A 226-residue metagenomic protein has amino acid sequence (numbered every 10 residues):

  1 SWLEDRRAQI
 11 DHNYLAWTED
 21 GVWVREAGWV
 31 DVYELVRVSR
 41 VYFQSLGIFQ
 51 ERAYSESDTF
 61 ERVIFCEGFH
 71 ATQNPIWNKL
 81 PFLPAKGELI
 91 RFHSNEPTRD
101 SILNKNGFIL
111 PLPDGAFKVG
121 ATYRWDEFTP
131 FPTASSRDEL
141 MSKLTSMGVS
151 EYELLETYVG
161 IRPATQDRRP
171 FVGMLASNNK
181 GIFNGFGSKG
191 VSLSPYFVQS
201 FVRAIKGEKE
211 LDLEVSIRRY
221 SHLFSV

Functional and structural regions predicted by a protein language model:
S1-L46: Flavin (FAD/FMN) cofactor-binding and adjacent substrate-gating region of FAD-dependent oxidoreductase domains
V38, E156-V226: C-terminal catalytic lobe of FAD-dependent flavoproteins
F43-S55: A conserved beta-strand/loop element that lines the FAD pocket in flavoprotein oxidoreductases
Q50, I64, G181-F183: Hydrophobic/aromatic beta-strand patches that form the interior of the parallel beta-sheet core in alpha/beta enzyme
T59-H70, V198: Short hydrophobic core segments
F69-N178, L193: Active-site substrate-recognition segment that forms the wall of the catalytic cavity or substrate channel
